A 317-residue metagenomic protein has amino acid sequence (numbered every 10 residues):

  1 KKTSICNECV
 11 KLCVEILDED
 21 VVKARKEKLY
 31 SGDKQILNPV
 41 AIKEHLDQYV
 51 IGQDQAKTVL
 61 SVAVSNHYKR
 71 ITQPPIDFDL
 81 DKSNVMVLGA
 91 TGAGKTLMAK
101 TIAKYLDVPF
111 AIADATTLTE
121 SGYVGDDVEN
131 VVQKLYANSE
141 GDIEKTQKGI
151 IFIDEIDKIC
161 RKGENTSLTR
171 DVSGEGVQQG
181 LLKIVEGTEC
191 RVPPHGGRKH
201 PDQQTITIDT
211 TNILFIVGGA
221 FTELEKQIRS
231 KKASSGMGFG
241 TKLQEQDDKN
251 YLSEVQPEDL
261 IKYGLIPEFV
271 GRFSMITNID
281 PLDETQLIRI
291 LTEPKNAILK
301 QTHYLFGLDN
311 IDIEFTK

Functional and structural regions predicted by a protein language model:
K1-T3, N7, I16-G52, K57-A111 (+2 more regions): AAA+ P-loop NTPase nucleotide-binding core of proteostasis motors
